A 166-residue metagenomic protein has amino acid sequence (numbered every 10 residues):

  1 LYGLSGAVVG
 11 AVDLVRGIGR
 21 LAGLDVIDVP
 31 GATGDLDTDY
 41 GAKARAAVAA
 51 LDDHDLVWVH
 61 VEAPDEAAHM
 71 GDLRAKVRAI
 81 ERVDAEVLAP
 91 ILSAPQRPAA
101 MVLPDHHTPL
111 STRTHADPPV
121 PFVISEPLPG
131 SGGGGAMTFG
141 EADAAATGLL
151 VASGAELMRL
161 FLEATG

Functional and structural regions predicted by a protein language model:
L1-G166: Feature captures the catalytic ectodomains and active-site-proximal regions of enzymes that hydrolyze or transfer
